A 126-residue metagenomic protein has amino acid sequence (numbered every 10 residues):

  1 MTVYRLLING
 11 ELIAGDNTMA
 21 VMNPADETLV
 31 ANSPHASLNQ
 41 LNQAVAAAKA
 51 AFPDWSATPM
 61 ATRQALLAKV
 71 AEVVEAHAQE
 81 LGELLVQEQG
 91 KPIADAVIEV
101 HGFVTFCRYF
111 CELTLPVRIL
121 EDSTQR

Functional and structural regions predicted by a protein language model:
M1-Q87, Y109: Short, structured beta/alpha segment
L67-R126: N-terminal Rossmann NAD(P)-binding subdomain characteristic of aldehyde/semialdehyde dehydrogenases
